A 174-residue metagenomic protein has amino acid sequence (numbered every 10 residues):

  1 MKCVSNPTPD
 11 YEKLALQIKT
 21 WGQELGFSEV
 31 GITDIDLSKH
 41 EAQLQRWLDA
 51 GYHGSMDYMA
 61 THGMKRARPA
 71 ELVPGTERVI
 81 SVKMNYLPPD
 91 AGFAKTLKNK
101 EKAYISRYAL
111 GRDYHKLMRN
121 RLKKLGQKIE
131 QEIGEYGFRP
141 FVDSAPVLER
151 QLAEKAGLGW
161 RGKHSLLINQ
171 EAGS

Functional and structural regions predicted by a protein language model:
K2-S174: Auxiliary alpha/beta "docking" domains used to position bulky ligands
